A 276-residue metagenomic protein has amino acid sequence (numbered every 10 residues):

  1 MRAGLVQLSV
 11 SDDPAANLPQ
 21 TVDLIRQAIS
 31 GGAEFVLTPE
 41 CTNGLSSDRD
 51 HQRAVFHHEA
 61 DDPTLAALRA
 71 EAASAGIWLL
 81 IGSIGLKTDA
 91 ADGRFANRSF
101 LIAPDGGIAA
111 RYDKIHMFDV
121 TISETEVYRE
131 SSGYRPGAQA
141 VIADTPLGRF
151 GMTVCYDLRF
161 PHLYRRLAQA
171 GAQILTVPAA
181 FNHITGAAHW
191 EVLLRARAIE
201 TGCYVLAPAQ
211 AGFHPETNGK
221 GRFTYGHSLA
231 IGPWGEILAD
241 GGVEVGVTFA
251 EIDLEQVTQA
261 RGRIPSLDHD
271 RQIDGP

Functional and structural regions predicted by a protein language model:
M1-G4: Extreme N-terminal starter segment of soluble prokaryotic enzymes
Q7-D12: Short polar catalytic/cofactor-binding loops
P14, D23-D105, R111, F181-E200: Cys-nucleophile CN-hydrolase/nitrilase-fold catalytic domain and related Cys-dependent amidase chemistry that acts on
A60-I81, R149, C155-T248: CN hydrolase (nitrilase-like) catalytic-core segments centered on the catalytic cysteine and neighboring Lys/Glu
I81-S83, R98-L101, V141-A143, S228-A230 (+1 more regions): Short beta-strand scaffold segments in enzyme catalytic cores
A90-A170, H183-V192, A196, R263-S266: Active-site catalytic loop in hydrolytic enzyme cores
K114-F118, V243-V247, I252: A short acidic/small-residue loop/turn micro-motif
V257-P276: A conserved C-terminal secondary-structure "cap"
